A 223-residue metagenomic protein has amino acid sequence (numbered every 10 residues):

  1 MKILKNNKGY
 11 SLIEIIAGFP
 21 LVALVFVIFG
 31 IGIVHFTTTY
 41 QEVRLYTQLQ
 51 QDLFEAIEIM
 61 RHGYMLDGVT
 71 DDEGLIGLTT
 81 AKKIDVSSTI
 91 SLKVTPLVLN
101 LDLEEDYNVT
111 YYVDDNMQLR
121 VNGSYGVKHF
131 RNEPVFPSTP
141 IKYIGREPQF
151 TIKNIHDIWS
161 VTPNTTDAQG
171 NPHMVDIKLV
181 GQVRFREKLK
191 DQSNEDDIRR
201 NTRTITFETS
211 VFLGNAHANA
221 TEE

Functional and structural regions predicted by a protein language model:
M1-N6, R203, F207: Polar low-complexity intrinsically disordered regions
K2-I3, N7-M65: Aliphatic-rich helix starts adjacent to a transmembrane/signal segment
I31, E55, L75, E133-V135: Generic alpha-helical secondary structure signal
T38-T39, E55-V86, H217-A218: Alpha-helix exit/C-cap motif
F54, M65, R120-N122, G126 (+1 more regions): Short, cationic motifs built from Arg/Lys/His that form the positively charged side of catalytic pockets
G77-T166, D197, T202-T204: Type IV pilin-like appendage domain
I152-E223: Short linear sequence signals and composition-biased patches located at protein termini or domain-edge surfaces
